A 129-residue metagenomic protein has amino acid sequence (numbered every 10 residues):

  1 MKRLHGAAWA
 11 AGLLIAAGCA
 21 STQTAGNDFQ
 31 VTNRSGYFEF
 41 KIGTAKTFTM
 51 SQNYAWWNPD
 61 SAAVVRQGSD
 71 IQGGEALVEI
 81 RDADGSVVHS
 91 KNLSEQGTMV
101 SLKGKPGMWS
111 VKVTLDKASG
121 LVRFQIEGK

Functional and structural regions predicted by a protein language model:
M1-A8: Bacterial N-terminal signal peptides that target proteins for export
I15-G18: C-terminal motif of bacterial Sec signal peptides marking the signal peptidase cleavage site
A20-W56: Transition segment at domain starts
S61-V65, L102-S119: Noncatalytic modules at the cell exterior or secretory-pathway interfaces, chiefly beta-strand-rich lectin/adhesion
D70-E75, D116-S119: Short proline/glycine-enriched turn/loop motifs at strand-loop junctions of beta-rich domains
G73-V88: Short, surface-exposed beta-strand/strand-loop-strand elements in extracellular ectodomains
H89-S94: Short beta-strand segments within Ig-like beta-sandwich modules, predominantly Fibronectin type-III
L115-K129: Edge beta-strands of jelly-roll/beta-sandwich modules across compartments, strongly enriched in secreted/luminal
